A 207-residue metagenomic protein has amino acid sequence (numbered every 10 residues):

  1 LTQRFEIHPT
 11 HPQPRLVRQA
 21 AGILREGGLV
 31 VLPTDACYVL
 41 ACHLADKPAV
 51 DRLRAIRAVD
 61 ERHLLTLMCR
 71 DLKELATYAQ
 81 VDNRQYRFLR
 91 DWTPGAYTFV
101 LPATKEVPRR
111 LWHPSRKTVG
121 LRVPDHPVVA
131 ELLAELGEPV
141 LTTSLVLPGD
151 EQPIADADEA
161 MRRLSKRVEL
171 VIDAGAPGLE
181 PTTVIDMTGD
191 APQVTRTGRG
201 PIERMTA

Functional and structural regions predicted by a protein language model:
L1-A207: Active-site-adjacent structural elements in enzyme catalytic cores
